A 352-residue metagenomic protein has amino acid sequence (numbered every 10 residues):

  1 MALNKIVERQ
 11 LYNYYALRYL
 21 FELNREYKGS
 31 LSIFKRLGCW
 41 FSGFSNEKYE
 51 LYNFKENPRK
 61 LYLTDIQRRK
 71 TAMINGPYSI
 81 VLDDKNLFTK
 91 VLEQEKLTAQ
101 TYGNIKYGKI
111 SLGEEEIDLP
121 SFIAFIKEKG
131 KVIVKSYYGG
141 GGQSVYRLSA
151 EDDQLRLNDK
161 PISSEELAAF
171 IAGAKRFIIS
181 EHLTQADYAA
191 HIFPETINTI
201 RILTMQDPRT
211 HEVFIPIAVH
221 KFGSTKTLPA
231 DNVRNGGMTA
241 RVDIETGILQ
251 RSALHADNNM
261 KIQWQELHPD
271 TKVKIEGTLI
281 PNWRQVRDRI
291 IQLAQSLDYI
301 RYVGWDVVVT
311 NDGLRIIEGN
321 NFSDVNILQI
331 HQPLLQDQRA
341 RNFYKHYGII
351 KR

Functional and structural regions predicted by a protein language model:
N4-S121, G139-G140, I290: Conserved N-proximal alpha/beta basic substrate-recognition cap immediately N-terminal to, or forming the N-lobe
A99, G108-K109, V132-I162, E166: Glycine-rich phosphate-binding loop of ATP-grasp-fold ATP-dependent ligases
I105, S136-Y138, D152, E181-T184 (+4 more regions): Short, flexible loop/turn elements at secondary-structure junctions
L119-E128, A169-I171, Q295-D298: A short acidic-Thr-Gly-centered motif at the start of a beta-strand
I126, Y138-G140, F193-I197, Y299: A short catalytic or substrate-binding loop motif that flags glycine-/basic-rich loops and adjacent residues that bind
G130, Q143, D159-L254: Phosphate-binding site of ATP-dependent enzymes
V132, F214, R315-I317: Protein kinase-like catalytic core scaffold
K261-I291, Q295-Y302, V309-R352: C-terminal active-site "lid" helix and adjoining low-complexity regulatory extension at the edge of ATP-using catalytic
